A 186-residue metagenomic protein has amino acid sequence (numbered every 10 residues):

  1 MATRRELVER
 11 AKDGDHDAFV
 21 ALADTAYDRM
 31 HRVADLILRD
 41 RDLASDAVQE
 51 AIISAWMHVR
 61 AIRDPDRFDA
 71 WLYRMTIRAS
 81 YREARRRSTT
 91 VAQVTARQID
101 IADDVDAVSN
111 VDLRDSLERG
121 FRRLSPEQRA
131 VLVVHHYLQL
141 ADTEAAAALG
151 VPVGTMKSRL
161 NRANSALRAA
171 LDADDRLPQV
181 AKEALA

Functional and structural regions predicted by a protein language model:
M1-R4, R82, T89-R114, A141 (+1 more regions): Internal acidic/polar
A2, V8-R32, R129: A short, charge-rich alpha-helical start-of-domain segment used by transcription regulators
A11, M30, A34, A44-A55 (+4 more regions): Short, small-hydrophobic-rich alpha-helical interface motif
K12-D13, R39, E50-R67, R86-S88: Sigma70-family region 2
A23-R41, H58, F121, A173: Amphipathic, Lys/Arg- and hydrophobic-enriched alpha-helical face
M57-D64, R74-T95, N110, R162 (+2 more regions): Arg/Lys-rich amphipathic alpha helix in sigma70-family domain 2
R85, L124, R129, N164-E183: Short, Lys/Arg-enriched C-terminal cap helix and immediately downstream tail that follows
R119-R122, P126-A130, L138-T155, A166-A169: Helix-turn-helix DNA-binding module
